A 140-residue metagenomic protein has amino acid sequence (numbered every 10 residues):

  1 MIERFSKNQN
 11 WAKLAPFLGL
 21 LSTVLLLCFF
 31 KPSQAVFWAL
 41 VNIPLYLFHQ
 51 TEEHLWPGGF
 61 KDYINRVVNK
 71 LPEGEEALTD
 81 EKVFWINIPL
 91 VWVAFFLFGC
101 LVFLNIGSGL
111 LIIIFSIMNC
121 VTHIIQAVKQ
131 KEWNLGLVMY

Functional and structural regions predicted by a protein language model:
M1-K7: Short, Lys/Arg-rich, polar N-terminal cytosolic tail immediately upstream of the first transmembrane signal-anchor
K7-L27: The first (N-terminal) embedded transmembrane alpha-helix
A15-S22, K82-G99, M139-Y140: Core segments of transmembrane alpha-helices that mediate helix-helix packing or line hydrophobic substrate/ligand
L25-L40, F96-G109: Helix-coil boundary and interhelical linker segments in multi-pass alpha-helical membrane proteins
N42-Q50, F115-T122: Alpha-helical transmembrane segments of multi-pass membrane proteins
Q50-Y63: Membrane-water interface of transmembrane alpha-helices
I64-W85: Juxtamembrane helix-capping/reentrant segments at transmembrane boundaries
V91-Y140: Membrane-proximal helix-loop-helix units in multi-pass membrane proteins
